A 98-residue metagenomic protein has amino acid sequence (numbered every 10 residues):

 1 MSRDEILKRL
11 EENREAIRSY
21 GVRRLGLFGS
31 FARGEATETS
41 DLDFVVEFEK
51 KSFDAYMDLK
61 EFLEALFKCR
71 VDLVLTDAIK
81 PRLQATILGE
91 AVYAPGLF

Functional and structural regions predicted by a protein language model:
M1-R24, R33-E38, E49-F98: Catalytic core of pol beta-like nucleotidyltransferases
L27: Conserved histidines in hydrophobic membrane contexts and catalytic metal-binding motifs
D43-V46: Short beta-strand->loop micro-motif that forms the acidic, two-metal-ion catalytic signature in nucleotide-processing
